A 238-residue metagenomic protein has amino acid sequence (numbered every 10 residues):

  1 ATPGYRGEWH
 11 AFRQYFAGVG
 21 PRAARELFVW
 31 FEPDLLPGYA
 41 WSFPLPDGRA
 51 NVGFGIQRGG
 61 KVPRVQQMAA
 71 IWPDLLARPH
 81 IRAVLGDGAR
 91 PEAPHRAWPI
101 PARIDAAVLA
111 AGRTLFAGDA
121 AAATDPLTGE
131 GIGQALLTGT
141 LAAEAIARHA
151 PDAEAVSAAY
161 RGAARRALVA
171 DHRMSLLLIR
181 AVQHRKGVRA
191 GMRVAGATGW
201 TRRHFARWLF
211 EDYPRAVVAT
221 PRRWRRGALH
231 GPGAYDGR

Functional and structural regions predicted by a protein language model:
A1-D87, A106: Predominantly flavin-linked oxidoreductase catalytic cores and closely associated redox partners
Y5, W9, R64-A69, A107 (+8 more regions): Generic structural signal for well-ordered, non-membrane alpha-helical segments in soluble metabolic enzymes
H10, Q14, L27-V29, P33 (+8 more regions): Flexible, active-site-adjacent loop/turn segments at secondary-structure boundaries
G20, D125-T128, A150-A153: Flexible interhelical turns and helix-capping residues at alpha-helix boundaries within structured domains
W30-L35, G59-K61, D87-E92, P99-A102 (+3 more regions): A general structural signal for short secondary-structure boundary/capping elements
G60-A145: FAD/FMN-dependent oxidoreductases across multiple families
E144-R238: C-terminal helical "tail/cap" subdomain of flavin- and related membrane-associated enzymes
